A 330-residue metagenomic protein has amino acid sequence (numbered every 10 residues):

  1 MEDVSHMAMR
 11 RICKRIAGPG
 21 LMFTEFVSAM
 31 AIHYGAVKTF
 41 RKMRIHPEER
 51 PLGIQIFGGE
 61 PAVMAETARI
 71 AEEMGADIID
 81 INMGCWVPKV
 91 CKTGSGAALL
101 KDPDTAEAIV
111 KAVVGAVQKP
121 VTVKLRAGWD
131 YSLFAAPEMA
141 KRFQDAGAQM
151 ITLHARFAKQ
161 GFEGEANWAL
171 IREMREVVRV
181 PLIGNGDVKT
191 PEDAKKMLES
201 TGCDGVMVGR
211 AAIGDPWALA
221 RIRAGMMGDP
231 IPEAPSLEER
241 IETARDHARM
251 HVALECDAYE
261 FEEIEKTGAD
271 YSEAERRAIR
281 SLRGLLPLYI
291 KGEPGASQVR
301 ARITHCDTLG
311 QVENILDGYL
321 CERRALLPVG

Functional and structural regions predicted by a protein language model:
M1, V27-A29, F57-G59, G84-W86 (+4 more regions): Active-site beta-loop-alpha junctions enriched in small/polar residues
M1-D77: Glycine-rich, positively charged N-terminal anion/phosphate-binding segment
E2, A8, A108, A116-Q118 (+5 more regions): Alpha/beta catalytic cores of nucleotide-metabolism and tRNA/nucleoside-modifying enzymes
R11-A17, A65-I79, M83-S95, P103-V180: Alpha/beta enzyme core
M22-T24, L52-I56, I79, V121-L125 (+3 more regions): Hydrophobic faces of well-ordered beta-strands that scaffold small-molecule active sites in alpha/beta enzyme cores
G35-T39, D102, L153, N167 (+1 more regions): Short, solvent-exposed helix-helix connector turns and helix-capping sites enriched in acidic/polar residues
T39-R41, G94-L100: Short glycine-enriched, charge-decorated loop/helix-capping segments at active-site entrances that position
G59, K101, D307: Residue-level signal for the nucleotide or nucleotide-sugar donor/cofactor binding architecture
